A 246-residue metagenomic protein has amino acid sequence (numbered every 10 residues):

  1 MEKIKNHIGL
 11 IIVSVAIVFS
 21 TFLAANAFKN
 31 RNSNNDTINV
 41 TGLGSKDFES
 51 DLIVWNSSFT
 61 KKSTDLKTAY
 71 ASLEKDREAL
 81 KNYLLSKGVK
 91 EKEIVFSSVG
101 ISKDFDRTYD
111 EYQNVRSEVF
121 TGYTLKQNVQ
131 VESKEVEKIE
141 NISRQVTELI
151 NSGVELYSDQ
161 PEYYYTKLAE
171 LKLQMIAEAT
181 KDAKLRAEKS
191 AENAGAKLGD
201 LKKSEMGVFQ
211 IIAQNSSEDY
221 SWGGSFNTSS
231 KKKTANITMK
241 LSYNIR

Functional and structural regions predicted by a protein language model:
M1-V95, V99-R246: Short, charge-dense linear interaction motifs
